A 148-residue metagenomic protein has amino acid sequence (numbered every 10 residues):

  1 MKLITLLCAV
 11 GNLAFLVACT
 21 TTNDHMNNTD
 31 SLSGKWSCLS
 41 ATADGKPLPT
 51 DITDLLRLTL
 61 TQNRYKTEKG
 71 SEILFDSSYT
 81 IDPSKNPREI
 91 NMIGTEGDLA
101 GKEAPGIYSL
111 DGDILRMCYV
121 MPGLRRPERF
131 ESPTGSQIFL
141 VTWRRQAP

Functional and structural regions predicted by a protein language model:
M1-T5: Positively charged n-region of N-terminal signal peptides that target proteins for export
L7-V17: Bacterial N-terminal signal peptides
V17-M26, Q146-P148: Basic/polar N-terminal segments that are highly enriched at the extreme N-terminus, encompassing both cleavable
T22-S37: N-terminal helix-cap/turn-to-beta initiation motif at the start of protein domains
K35-S37, S78, T142: Residues located in well-ordered beta-strands
L39-T53, T61-S132: Contiguous, well-ordered beta-strand patches that form the walls/edges of small beta-barrel/beta-sandwich domains
T134-P148: C-terminal partner/receptor-binding element of secreted or periplasmic proteins
